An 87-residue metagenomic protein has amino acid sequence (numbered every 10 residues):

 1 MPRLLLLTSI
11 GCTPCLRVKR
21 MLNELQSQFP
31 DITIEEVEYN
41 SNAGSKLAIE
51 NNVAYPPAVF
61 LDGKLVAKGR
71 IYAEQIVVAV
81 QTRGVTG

Functional and structural regions predicted by a protein language model:
M1-Q28: Local sequence-structure signature of Cys/Sec-based thiol-disulfide redox active-site neighborhoods
C15, D31, P57-A58: Hydrophobic residues in alpha-helical membrane-spanning segments
S27-D31, T82-V85: Secondary-structure boundary motif
D31-G44: Thiol-based oxidoreductase modules, predominantly thioredoxin-like and allied folds used for disulfide exchange
E50-F60: Structural micro-motif
L61-G87: Non-catalytic, surface beta->alpha helical segment in thiol-disulfide oxidoreductase systems
